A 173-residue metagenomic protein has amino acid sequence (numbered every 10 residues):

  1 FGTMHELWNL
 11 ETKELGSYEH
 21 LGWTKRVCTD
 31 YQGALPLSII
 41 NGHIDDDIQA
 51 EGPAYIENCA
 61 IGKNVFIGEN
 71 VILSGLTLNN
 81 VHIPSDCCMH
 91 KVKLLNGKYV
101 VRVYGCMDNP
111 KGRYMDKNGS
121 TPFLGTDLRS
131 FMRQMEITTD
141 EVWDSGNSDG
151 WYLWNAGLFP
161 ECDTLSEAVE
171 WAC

Functional and structural regions predicted by a protein language model:
F1-C173: Left-handed beta-helix
